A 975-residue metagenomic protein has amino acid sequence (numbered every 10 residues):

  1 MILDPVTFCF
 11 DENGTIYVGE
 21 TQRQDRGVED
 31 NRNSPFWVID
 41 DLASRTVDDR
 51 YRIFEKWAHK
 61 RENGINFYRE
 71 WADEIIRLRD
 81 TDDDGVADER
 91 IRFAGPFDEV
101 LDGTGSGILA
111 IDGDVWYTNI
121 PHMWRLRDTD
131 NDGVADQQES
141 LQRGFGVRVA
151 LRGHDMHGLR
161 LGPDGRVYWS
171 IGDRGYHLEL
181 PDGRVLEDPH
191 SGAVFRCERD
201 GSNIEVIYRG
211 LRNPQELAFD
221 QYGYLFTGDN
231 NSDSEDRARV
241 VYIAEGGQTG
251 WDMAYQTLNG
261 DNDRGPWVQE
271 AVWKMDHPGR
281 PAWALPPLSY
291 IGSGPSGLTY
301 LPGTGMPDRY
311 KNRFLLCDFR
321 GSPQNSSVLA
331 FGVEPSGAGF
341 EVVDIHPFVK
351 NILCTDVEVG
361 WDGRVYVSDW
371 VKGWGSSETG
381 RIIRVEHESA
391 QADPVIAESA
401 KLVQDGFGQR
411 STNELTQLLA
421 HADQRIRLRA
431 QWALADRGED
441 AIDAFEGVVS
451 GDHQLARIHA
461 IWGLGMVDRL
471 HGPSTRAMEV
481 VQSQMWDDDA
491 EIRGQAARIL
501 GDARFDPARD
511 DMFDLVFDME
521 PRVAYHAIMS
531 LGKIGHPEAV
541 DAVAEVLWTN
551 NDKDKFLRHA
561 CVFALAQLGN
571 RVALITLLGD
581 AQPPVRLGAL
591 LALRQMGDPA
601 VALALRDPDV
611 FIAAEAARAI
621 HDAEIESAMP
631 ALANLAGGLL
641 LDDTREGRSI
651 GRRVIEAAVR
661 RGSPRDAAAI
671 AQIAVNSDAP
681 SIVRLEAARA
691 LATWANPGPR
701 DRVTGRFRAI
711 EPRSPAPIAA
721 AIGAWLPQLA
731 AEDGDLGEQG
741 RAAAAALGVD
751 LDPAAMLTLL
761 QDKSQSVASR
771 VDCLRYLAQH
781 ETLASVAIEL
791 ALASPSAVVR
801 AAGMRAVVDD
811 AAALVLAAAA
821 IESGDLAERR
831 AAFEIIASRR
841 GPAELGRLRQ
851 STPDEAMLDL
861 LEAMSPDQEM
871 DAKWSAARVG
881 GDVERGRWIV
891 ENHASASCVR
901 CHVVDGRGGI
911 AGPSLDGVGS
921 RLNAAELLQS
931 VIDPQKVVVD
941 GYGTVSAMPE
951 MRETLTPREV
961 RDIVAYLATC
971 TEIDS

Functional and structural regions predicted by a protein language model:
M1-E414, T954-L955: Beta-propeller domains with acidic blade repeats across secreted/periplasmic ectodomains and cytosolic WD/CNH propellers
Q22, N231, E245-G246, H387 (+6 more regions): Detector for the c-type heme attachment site
G113-V115, P121, V167, A460 (+3 more regions): C-terminal capping alpha-helices of c-type cytochrome domains
V357, V365, I382-V385, G886 (+4 more regions): The canonical Cys-X-X-Cys-His
A397-G408, Q424-R437, L455-P473, V480-W486 (+23 more regions): Structural detector for internal amphipathic alpha-helices that build alpha-solenoid repeat scaffolds
A422-D423, D452-H453, D488-D489, M519-E520 (+10 more regions): Short inter-helical turns and helix N-cap capping residues of alpha-solenoid HEAT/ARM repeat scaffolds
A837, R849, G909-V918, P934-D962 (+1 more regions): Axial heme c-ligation environment in periplasmic c-type cytochrome domains
S865-H893, D974-S975: Electrostatic cytochrome c docking/interface patches
